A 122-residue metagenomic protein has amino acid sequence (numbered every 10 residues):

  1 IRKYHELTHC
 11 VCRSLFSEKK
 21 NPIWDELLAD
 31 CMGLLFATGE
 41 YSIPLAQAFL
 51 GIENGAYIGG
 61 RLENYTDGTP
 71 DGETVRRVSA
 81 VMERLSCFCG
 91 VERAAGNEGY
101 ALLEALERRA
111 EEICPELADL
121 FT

Functional and structural regions predicted by a protein language model:
I1-S14: Active-site recognition of the HExxH zinc-binding catalytic motif
R2, W24-L27, A80: Generic recognition of stable, solvent-exposed alpha-helical segments in well-folded globular domains
C12, S42, V91-A94: Intrinsically disordered or highly flexible coil/loop and linker segments, enriched in small and charged/polar residues
K20-A56: Post-HExxH zinc-binding segment in Zn-dependent metallohydrolases
F49-T122: Long, compositionally biased intrinsically disordered regions
